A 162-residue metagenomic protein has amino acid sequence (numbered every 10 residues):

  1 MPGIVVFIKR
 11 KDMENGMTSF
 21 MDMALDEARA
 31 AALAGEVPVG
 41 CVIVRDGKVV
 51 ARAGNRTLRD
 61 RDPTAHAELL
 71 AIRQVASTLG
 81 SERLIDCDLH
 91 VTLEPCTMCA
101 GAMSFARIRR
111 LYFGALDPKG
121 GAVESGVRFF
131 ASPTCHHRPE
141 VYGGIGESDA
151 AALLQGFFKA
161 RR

Functional and structural regions predicted by a protein language model:
I4-A34, P95-R162: Zinc-dependent deaminase
V39-V44: Short beta-strand scaffold segments in enzyme catalytic cores
R56-R59: A short acidic/small-residue loop/turn micro-motif
R61, I72-A102: Helix-adjacent hinge/juxtasegments
D62-E68: Active-site-proximal gating segment of KS-fold condensing enzymes and close homologs
